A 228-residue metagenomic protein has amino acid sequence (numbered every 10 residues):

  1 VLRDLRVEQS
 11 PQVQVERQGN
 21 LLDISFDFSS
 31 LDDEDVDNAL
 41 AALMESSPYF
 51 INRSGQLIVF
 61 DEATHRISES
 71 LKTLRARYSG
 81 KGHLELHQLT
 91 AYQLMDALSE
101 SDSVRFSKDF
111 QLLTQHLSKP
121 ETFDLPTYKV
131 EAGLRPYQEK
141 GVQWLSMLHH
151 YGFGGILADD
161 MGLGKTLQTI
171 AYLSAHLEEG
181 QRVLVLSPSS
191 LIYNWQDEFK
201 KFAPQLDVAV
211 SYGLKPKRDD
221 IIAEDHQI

Functional and structural regions predicted by a protein language model:
V1-G154, L206, A223-I228: Charged, low-complexity
L57, H65, L163, S190-I192 (+1 more regions): Short, solvent-exposed loop/turn segments at secondary-structure junctions
L125, L177-I228: SF2 helicase/translocase NTPase motor core, specifically the RecA-like lobe 1 inter-motif segment between Walker
Q143-Y151, T166-G180: Walker A/P-loop NTP-binding motif
G155-A158, L184: Short hydrophobic/aromatic beta-strand immediately N-terminal to the Walker A/P-loop
D160, L167-I170, S190: Phosphate-binding Walker
D160, Y172-H176, W195: Hydrophobic residues on the short alpha-helix immediately C-terminal to a glycine-rich phosphate/catalytic loop
